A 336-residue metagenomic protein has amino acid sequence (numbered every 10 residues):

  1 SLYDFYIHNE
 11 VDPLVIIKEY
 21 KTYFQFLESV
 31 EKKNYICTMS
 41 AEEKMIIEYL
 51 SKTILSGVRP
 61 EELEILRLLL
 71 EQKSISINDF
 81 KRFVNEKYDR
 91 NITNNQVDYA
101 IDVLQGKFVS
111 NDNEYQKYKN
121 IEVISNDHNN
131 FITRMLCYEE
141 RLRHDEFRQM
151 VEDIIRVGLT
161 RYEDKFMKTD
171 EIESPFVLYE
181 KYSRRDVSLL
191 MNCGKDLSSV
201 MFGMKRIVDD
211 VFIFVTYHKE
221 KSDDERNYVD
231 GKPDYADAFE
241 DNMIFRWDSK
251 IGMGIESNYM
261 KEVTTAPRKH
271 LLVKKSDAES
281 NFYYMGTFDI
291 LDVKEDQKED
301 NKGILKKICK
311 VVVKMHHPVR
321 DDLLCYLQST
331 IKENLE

Functional and structural regions predicted by a protein language model:
S1, E43-K44, L55-L63, K73-I77 (+11 more regions): Short, structured coil/loop segments at alpha-helix boundaries
S1-I7, D79, L136, L142 (+2 more regions): Short intrinsically disordered, low-complexity coil segments enriched in acidic
S1-V123: Accessory helical-bundle/CTD segments and flexible terminal tails appended to RecA-like ATPase motors
H8, Y20, Y35, H128 (+4 more regions): Histidine (H) residue identity feature
Y20, K32, A41-L55, R59-L68 (+2 more regions): Acidic, glycine-rich low-complexity segments with interspersed aromatic residues
V97-K205: Charge-dense, extended regions
S276-E336: Compact mixed alphabeta submodule
